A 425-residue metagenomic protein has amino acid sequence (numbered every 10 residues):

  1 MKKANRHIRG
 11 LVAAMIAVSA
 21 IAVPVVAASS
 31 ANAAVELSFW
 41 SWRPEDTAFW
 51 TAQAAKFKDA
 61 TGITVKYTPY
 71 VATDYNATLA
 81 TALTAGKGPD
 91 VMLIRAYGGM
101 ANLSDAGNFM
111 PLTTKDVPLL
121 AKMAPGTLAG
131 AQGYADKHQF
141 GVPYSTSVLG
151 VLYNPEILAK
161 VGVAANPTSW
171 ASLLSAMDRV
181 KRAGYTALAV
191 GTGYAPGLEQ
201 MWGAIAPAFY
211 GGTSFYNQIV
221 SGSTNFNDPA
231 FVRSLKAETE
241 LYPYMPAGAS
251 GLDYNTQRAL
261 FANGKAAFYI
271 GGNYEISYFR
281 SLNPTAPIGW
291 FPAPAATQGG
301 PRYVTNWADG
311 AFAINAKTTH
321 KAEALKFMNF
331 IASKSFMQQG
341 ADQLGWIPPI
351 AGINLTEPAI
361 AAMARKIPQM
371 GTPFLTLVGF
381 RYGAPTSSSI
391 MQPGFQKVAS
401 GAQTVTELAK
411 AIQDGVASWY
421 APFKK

Functional and structural regions predicted by a protein language model:
A34-P44, I63-T68, D90-V91, F140 (+1 more regions): Short, well-ordered beta-strand elements
V35, K56-G126, E156-T168, L260 (+5 more regions): Extracytoplasmic "Venus flytrap"/periplasmic binding protein-like
A82, P89-D90, L119-I157, A187-V190 (+2 more regions): A structural signal for short loop-to-beta-strand junctions that line the ligand-binding cleft of periplasmic/secreted
Y97, A101-N102, N273-T285, A296-P393 (+1 more regions): C-terminal lobe and pocket-closing loops of periplasmic/extracytoplasmic Venus-flytrap solute-binding proteins
Y97-G150, L174, V180, M201-W202 (+2 more regions): Hinge/lid segment of periplasmic solute-binding proteins
T113-G126, T192, F209-R233, S281-N283 (+3 more regions): Short, solvent-exposed loop/beta-turn-alpha elements that line the ligand-binding surface or hinge of extracytoplasmic
D136, F140-Y144, L149, L174-S223 (+1 more regions): Extracytoplasmic/periplasmic solute-binding protein
M177-K181, V220-S250: Glycine-centered hinge/linker elements that transmit conformational signals in sensory and ligand-binding systems
